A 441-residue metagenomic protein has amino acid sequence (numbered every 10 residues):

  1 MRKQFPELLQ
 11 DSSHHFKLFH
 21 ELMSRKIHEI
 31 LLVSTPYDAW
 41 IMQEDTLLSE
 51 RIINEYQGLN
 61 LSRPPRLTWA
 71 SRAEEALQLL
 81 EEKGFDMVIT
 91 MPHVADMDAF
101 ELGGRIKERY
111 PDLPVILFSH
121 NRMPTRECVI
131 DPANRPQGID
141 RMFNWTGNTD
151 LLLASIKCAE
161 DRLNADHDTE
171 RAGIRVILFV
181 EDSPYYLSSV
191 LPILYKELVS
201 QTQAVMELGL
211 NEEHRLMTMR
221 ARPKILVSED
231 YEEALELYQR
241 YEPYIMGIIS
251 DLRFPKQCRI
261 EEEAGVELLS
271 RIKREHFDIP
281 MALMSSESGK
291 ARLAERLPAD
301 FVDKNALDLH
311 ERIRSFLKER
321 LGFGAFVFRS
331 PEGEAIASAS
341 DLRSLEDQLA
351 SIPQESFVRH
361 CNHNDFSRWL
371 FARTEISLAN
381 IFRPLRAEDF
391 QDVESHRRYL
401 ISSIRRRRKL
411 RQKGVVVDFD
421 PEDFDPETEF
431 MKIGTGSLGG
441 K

Functional and structural regions predicted by a protein language model:
M1-T68, G104, V129-K224, Y231-E232 (+7 more regions): Non-catalytic signal-transmission and effector/linker regions of two-component phosphorelay proteins
D11-S12, W40-E44, I53, S62-P64 (+5 more regions): Conserved phosphotransfer microenvironments
T35, R72, H120, D182 (+1 more regions): Cofactor-binding loop segments of dinucleotide-utilizing enzymes, especially the Rossmann-like FAD- and NAD(P)+-binding
Y37-D38, R122-P124, P184-Y185, S288-K290: Conserved nucleotide-binding/hydrolysis micro-motifs of P-loop NTPases
A99, V129-M142, L293-V302: As written
D112-I116, R141, I279-A282, D300: Proline-centered loop/turn at the N-terminus of a beta-strand
F118-H120, M284, K304: Hydrophobic/aromatic residues positioned on beta-strands within the core alpha/beta folds
G289-K441: Terminal, compositionally biased segments used for targeting/anchoring and flexible tails
